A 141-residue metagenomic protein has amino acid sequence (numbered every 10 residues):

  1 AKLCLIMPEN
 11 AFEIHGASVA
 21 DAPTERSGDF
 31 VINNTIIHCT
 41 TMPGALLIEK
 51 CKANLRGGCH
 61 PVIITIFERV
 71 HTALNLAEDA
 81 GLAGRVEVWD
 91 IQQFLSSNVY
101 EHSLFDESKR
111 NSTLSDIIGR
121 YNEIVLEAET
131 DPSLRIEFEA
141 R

Functional and structural regions predicted by a protein language model:
K2-R141: Catalytic core segments in nucleotide and nucleic-acid processing enzymes
